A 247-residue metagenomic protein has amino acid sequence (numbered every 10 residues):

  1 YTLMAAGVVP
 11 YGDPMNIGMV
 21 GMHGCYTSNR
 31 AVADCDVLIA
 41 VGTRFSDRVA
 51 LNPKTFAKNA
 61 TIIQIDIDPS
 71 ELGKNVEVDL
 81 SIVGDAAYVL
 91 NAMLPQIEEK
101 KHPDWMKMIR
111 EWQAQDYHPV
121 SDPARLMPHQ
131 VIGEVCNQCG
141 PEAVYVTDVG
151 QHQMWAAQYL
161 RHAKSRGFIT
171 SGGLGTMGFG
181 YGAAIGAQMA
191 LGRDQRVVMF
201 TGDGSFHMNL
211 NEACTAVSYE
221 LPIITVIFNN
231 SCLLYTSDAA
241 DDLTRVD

Functional and structural regions predicted by a protein language model:
Y1-L3, A40-V41, G84, Y145-V149 (+2 more regions): General beta-strand structural signal in soluble alpha/beta enzymes
Y1-L3, I63-D66, T225-F228: Short internal beta-strands
A5-M108: Glycine-rich, acidic loop regions that bind phosphate or pyrophosphate groups
Y11-P14, R110-G192: Active-site diphosphate/adenylate-binding microenvironment
M22-Y26, H129, L210: Structural motif corresponding to alpha-helix initiation and N-cap regions
T27-S46, M154-L233: Thiamine diphosphate
A50-P53, E134, E212-T215: A short acidic, amphipathic alpha-helical/loop segment
Y235-A240: Conserved small/polar residues in nucleotide/adenosyl-binding loops
